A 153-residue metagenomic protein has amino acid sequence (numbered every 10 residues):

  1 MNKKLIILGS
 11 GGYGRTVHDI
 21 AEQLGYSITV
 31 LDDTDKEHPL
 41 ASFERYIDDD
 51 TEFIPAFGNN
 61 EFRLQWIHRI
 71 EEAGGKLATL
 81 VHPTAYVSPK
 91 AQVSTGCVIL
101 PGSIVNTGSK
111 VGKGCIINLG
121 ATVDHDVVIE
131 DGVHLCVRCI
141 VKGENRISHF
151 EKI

Functional and structural regions predicted by a protein language model:
M1-Y46: Hydrophobic, well-ordered beta-alpha structural blocks that scaffold small-molecule cofactor pockets
G14, R63, D126-V127: Generic non-transmembrane alpha-helix signal with a bias for helix starts/N-cap capping motifs
H18, D35-Y86: Phosphate-bearing ligand-interacting subdomains that bind or position ATP/ADP/UDP/GDP/NAD(P) or nucleotide-linked
A21-E22, I67-I70, S94, G112-K113: Short, glycine/charged-enriched secondary-structure capping and boundary segments
S27, K76, T122: Residue-level detector of anion-binding/catalytic polar loops
L80-I153: Structural signal for interior beta-strand "rungs" in well-ordered beta-sheet cores of soluble enzyme domains
